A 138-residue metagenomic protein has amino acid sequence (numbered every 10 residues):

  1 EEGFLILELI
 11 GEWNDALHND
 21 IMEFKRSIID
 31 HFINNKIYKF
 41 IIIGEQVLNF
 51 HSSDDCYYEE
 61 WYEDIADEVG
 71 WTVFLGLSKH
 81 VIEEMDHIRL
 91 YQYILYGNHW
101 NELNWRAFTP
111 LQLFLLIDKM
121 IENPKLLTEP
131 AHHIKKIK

Functional and structural regions predicted by a protein language model:
E1-K138: Amphipathic, Lys/Arg-enriched alpha-helical "gate/interface" segment within cytosolic domains that mediates
